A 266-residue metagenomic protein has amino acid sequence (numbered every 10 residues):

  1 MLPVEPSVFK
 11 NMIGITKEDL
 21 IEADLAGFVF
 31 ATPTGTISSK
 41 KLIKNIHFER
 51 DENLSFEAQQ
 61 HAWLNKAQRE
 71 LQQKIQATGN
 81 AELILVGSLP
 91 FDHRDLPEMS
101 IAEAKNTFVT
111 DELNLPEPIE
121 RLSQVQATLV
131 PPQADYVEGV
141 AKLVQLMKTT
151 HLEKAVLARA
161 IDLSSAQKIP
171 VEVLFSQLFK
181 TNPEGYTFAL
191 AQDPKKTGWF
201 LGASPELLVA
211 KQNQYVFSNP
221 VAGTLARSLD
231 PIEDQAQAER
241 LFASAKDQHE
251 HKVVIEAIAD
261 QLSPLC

Functional and structural regions predicted by a protein language model:
M1-A62, I161-E172: Short Lys/Arg-enriched alpha/beta "domain-start" segment
A26-P33, E153-A155, G185-A191: A short, Trp-centered hydrophobic/proline-enriched beta-strand micro-motif
F30-I37, L89-R94, L190-K195: Short, flexible beta-strand-to-coil junctions
S38-K40, D95-E117, G198-G202, N213-A222: Short, well-ordered strand-loop elements centered on a beta-strand within folded domains, enriched for acidic residues
K40-Q73, A81-L83, H93, Q126 (+1 more regions): Cytosolic ligand/metal-binding cores
L54-S165, I169-P170, L265-C266: Non-catalytic accessory segments adjacent to catalytic cores
S88-L89, R159-A160, A191, A203-E206 (+2 more regions): Fold-independent oxyanion-binding glycine-rich loops and adjacent beta-strand/coil segments at enzyme active sites
Q167-V216: SIR2/sirtuin-family catalytic core signature
